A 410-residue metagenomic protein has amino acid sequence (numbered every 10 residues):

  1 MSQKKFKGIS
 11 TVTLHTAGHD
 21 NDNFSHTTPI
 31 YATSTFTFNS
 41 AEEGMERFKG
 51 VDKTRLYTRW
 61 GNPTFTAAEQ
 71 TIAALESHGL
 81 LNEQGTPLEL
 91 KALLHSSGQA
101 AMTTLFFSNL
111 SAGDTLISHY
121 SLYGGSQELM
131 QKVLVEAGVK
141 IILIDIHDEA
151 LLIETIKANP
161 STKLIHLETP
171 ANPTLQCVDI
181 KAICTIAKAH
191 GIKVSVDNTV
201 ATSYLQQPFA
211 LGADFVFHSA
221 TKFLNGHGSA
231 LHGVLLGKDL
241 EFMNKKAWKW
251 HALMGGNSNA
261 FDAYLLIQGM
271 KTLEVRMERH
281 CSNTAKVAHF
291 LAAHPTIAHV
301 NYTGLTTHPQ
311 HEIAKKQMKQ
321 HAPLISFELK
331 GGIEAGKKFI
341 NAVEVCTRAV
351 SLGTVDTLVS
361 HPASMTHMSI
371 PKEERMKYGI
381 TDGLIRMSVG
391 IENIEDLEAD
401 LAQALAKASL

Functional and structural regions predicted by a protein language model:
M1-D52, L410: N-terminal glycine-rich, Lys/His-bearing helix-loop that initiates the first secondary-structure elements of many
S2-K5, S10-H19, L75, G79-T296 (+2 more regions): Conserved PLP-enzyme active-site core in the AAT-like
T28-A74, H78-E83: A glycine-/small-polar-enriched, mobile loop at the entrance of the PLP active site in fold-type I
T35, A41, G237-F242, M270 (+1 more regions): Short loop segments at secondary-structure junctions
G79-G85, Q131-K132, K140-I142, K157-A158 (+3 more regions): PLP-dependent enzyme catalytic core of the Aspartate aminotransferase-like
M254, V343-G353, A404-L410: A common structural junction motif
H299-I385, V389: Conserved C-terminal alpha-helix-loop-beta "cap" of PLP-dependent enzymes that closes/shapes the active-site mouth
